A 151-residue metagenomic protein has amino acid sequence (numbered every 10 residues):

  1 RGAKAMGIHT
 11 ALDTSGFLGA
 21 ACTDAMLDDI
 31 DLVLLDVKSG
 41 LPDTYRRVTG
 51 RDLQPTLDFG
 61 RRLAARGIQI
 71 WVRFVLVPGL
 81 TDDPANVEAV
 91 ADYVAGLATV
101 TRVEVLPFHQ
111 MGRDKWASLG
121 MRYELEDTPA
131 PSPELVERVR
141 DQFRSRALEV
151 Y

Functional and structural regions predicted by a protein language model:
R1-A117: Conserved AdoMet/S-adenosylmethionine-binding subsite of the radical SAM
D92-A95, T101, A117-Q142: A structural motif corresponding to the C-terminal lobe/cap of the Radical SAM core domain
S145-Y151: Radical SAM enzyme core and accessory elements
